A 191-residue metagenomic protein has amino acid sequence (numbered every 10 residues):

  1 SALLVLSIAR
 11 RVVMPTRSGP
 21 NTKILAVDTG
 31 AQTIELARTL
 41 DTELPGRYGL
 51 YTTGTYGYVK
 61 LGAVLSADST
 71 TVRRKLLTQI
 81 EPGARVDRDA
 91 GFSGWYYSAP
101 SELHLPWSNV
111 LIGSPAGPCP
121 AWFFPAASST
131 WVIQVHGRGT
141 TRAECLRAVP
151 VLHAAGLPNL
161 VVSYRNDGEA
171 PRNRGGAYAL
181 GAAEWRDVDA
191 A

Functional and structural regions predicted by a protein language model:
S1-H104: N-terminal targeting or regulatory segments adjacent to alpha/beta-hydrolase or S9 domains
L25, V132-Q134, G176-A177: A short, structure-level motif marking secondary-structure boundaries and short turns
G46-G49, G54, G117, P125 (+2 more regions): Glycine-centered flexibility motif
G91-S98, L105-P106, I112, G117 (+1 more regions): Long alpha-helical, hydrophobic tracts
Y97-E102, S129, P171-N173: N-terminal non-catalytic accessory region
W107-V110, P118-C119, F124, N166 (+1 more regions): Structured catalytic core of nucleotide-sugar glycosyltransferases
P115-P171: Short, surface-exposed "cap/lid" segments of acyl-processing enzymes
E144, A177-A191: Alpha/beta-hydrolase active-site loop
